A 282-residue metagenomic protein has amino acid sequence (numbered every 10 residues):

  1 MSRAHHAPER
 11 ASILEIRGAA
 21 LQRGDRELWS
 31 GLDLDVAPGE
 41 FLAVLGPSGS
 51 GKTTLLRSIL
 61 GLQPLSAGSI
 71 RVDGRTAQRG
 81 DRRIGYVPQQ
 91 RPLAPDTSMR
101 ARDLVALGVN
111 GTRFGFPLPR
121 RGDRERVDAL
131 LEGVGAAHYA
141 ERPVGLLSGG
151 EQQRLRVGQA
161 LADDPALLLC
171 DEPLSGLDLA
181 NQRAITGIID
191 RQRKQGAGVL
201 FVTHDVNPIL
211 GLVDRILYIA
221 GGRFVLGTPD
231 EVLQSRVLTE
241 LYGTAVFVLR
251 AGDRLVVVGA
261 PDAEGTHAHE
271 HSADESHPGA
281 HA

Functional and structural regions predicted by a protein language model:
L60: Helix-to-loop junction immediately C-terminal to a conserved catalytic motif
G68-R82: Conserved ABC transporter NBD signature motif
R120-Y139: Conserved ABC ATPase "signature" region
P143-L147, E151: Conserved ABC ATPase signature
D164: Conserved catalytic motifs of ABC-family nucleotide-binding domains
L168-E172: Catalytic Walker B motif of ABC-type/P-loop ATPase nucleotide-binding domains
Q234, E240-A282: ABC ATPase nucleotide-binding domains
